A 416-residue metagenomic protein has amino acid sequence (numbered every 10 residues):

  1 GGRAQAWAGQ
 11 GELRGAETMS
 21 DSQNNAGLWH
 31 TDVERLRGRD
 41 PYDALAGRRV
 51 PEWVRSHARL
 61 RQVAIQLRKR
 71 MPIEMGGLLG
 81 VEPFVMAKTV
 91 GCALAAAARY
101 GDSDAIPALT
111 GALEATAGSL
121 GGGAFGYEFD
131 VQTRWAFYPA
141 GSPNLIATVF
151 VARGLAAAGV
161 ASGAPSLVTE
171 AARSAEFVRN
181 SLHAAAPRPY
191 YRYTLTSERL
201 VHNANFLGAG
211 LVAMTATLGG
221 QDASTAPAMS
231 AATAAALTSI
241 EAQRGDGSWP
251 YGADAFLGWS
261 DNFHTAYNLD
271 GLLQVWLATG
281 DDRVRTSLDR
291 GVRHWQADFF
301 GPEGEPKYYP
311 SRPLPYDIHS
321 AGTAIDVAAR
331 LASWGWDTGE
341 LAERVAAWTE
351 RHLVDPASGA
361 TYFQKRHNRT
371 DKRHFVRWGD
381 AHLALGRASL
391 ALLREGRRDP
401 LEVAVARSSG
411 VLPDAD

Functional and structural regions predicted by a protein language model:
A6-D416: Glycan-recognition and catalytic cores of secretory/periplasmic carbohydrate-active enzymes
